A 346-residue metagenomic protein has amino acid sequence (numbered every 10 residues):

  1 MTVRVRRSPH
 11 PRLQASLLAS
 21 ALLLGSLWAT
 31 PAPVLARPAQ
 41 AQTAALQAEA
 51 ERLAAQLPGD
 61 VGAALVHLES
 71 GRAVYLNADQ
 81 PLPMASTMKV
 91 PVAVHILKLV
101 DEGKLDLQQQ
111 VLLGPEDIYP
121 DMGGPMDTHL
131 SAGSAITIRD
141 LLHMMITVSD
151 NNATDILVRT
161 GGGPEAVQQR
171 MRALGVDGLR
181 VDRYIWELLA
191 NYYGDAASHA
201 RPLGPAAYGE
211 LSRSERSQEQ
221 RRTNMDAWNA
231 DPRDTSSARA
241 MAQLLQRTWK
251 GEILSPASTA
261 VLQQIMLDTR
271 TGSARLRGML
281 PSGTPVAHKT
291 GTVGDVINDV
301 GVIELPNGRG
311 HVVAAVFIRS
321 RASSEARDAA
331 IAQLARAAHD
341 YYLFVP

Functional and structural regions predicted by a protein language model:
M1-P11: N-terminal secretory signal peptides that target proteins for export/translocation
S16-T30: Bacterial N-terminal signal peptides
L27-Q40: Signal peptide processing junction and immediate N-terminal pro/mature segment of secreted/exported proteins
P38-L53, R159, P164, D226 (+1 more regions): Structured C-terminal helix/loop/strand segments within mature extracytoplasmic catalytic/sensor domains
A39-Y193: Active-site-adjacent loops and short helices of periplasmic peptidoglycan-processing enzymes
R72, T128-L130, T223-D226, V316-F317: A short small-residue
P83, G178-L254: Active-site-proximal helix/loop microenvironment of the serine DD-peptidase/beta-lactamase transpeptidase fold
